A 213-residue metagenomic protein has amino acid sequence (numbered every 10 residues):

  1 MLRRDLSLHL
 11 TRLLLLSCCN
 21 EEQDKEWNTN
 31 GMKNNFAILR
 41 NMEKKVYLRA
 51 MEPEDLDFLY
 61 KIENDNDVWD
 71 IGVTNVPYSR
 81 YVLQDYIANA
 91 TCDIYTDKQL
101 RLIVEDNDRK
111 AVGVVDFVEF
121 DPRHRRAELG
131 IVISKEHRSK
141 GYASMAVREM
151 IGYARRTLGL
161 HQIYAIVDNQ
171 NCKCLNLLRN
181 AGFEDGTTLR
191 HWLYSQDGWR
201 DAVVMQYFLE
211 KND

Functional and structural regions predicted by a protein language model:
L6-L10: Short hydrophobic targeting helices and cationic amphipathic motifs that mediate membrane/organellar targeting
C18-C19: Cysteine-centered motifs
K33-V46, A50-L56, E105-D213: Acyl-donor (CoA/ACP) binding surface of acyl/acetyltransferases
V46-Y47, E52-G72: Short amphipathic alpha-helix that is part of the acyltransferase structural core
D67-N89: Conserved GNAT-fold acetyl-CoA-binding loop/helix
A90-I103: A short helix-loop-beta-strand connector motif used in the catalytic cores of GNAT acetyltransferases and, in some
